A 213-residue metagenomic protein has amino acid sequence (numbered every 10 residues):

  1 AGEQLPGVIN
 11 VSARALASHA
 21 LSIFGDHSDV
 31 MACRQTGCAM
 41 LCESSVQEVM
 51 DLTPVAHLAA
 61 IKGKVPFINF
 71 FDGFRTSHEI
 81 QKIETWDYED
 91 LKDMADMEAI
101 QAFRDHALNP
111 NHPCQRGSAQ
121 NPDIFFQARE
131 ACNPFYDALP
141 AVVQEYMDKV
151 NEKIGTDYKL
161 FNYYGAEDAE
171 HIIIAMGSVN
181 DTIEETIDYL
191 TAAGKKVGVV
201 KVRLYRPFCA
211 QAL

Functional and structural regions predicted by a protein language model:
A1, V11-S18, V46-Q47, G73-R75 (+1 more regions): Acidic, glycine-rich active-site loops and adjacent beta-strand->loop/helix elements that engage anionic groups
G2, P54-A59, E84-D87, E185-G194: Short, solvent-exposed amphipathic alpha-helical segments in soluble enzyme and RNA/protein-processing domains
G2-V8, H27-S28, Q35-C38, K62-P66 (+3 more regions): Short coil/turn connectors at secondary-structure junctions
E3-A13, L91-A99: A glycine-rich helix N-cap at a beta->alpha junction
S18-A20, C33, Q144-L213: Thiamine diphosphate
S18-F24, D51-P54, H78-T85, E185: Short acidic, glycine/serine/threonine-rich loops at helix termini
L21-G73, M97: Conserved thiamine diphosphate
F67-N162: Conformationally flexible catalytic loops at phosphate/diphosphate-handling active centers
